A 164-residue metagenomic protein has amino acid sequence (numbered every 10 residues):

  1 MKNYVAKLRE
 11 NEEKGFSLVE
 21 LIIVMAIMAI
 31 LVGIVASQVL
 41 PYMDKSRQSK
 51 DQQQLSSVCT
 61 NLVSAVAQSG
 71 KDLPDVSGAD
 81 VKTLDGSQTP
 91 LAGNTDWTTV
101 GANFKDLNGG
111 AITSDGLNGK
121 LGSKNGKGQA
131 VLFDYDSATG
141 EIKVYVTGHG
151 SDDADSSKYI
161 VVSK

Functional and structural regions predicted by a protein language model:
M1-F16: N-terminal leader/signal peptides at the extreme start of proteins
K7, L21, Y42-K45: Amphipathic alpha-helical segments that mediate coupling or scaffolding at interfaces
E13-V39: N-terminal single-pass transmembrane signal-anchor helix
Q38-C59: Aliphatic-rich helix starts adjacent to a transmembrane/signal segment
T60-K82: Alpha-helix exit/C-cap motif
D80-G126, A154: Surface-exposed intrinsically disordered loops and tails
S123-K164: Short, surface-exposed interaction loops/tails
